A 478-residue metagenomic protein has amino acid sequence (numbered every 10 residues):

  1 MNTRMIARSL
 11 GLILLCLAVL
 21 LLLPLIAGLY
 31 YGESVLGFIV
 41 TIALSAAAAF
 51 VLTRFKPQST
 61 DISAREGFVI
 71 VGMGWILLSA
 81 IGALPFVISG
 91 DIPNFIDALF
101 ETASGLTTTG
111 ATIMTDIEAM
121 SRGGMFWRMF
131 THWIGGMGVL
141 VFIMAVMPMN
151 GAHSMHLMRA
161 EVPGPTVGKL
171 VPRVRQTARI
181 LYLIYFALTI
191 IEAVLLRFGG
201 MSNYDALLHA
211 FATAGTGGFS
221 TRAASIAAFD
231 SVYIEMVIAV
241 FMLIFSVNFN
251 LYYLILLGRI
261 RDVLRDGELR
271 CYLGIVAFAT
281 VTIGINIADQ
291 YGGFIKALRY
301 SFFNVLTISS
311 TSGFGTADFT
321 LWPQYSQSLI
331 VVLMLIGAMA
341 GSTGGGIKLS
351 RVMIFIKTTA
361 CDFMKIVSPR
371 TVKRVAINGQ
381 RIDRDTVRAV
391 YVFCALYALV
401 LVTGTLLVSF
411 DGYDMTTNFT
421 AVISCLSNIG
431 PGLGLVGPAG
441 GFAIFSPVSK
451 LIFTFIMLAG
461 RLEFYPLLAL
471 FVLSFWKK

Functional and structural regions predicted by a protein language model:
M1-K478: Membrane-proximal intracellular helices of multi-pass ion channels
